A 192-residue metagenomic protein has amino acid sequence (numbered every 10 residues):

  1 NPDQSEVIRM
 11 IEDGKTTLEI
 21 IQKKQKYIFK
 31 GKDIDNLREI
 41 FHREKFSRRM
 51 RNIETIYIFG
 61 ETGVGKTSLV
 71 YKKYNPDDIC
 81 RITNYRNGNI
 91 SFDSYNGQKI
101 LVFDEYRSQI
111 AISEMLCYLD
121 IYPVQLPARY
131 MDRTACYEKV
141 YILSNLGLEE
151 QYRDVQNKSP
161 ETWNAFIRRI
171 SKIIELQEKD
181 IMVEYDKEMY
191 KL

Functional and structural regions predicted by a protein language model:
N1-G14, Q109-L192: Replace "adjacent to P-loop NTPase cores in ATP/GTP-dependent enzymes" with "adjacent to NTP-binding cores
S5, I11-N52: N-terminal pre-Walker A segment at the start of P-loop NTPase domains
R49-N52, D93-Q98, R133-C136: Flexible, charged surface loops at secondary-structure boundaries
T55: Walker A (P-loop) ATP-phosphate-binding motif of ABC ATPase nucleotide-binding domains
I58: Hydrophobic anchor at the beta1->P-loop junction of P-loop NTPases
G63-K66, V70: Conserved glycine(s) of the Walker
K73-Y74, Y118: Hydrophobic residues on the short alpha-helix immediately C-terminal to a glycine-rich phosphate/catalytic loop
P76-A111: AAA+/P-loop NTPase substrate/partner-engagement loops
